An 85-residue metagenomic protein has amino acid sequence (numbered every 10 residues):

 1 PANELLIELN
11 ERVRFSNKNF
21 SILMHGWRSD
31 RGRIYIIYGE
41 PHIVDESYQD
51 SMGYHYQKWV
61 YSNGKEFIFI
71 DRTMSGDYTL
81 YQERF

Functional and structural regions predicted by a protein language model:
P1-F85: Residues within mature, well-folded domains
